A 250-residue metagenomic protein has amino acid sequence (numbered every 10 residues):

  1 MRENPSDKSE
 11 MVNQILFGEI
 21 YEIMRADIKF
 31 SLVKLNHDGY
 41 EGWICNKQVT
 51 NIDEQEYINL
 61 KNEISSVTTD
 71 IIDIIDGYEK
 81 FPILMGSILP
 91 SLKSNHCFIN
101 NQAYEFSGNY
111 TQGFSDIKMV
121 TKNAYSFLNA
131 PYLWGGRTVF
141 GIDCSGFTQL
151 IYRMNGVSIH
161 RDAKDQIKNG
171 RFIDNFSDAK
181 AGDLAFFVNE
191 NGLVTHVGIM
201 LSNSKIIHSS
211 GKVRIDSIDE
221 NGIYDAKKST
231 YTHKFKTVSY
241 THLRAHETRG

Functional and structural regions predicted by a protein language model:
M1, I58-D70, R153-Q166: Short, basic/aromatic beta-hairpin or loop at an interaction surface
M1-F17, E63-I88: Beta-loop motif signature
Q14-I15, E19-W43, K80-N109: SH3/SH3-like beta-barrel superfamily modules
L35-I64, H96-K122: Boundary regions of SH3-family modules and the immediately adjacent low-complexity/disordered segments in eukaryotic
Y110, Y132-T138: Second-shell loop/turn segments in exported
A124, G136-N155: Active-site nucleophilic cysteine motif
V157-I215, N221: ...with weaker cross-activation on analogous glycine-rich loops/strands in unrelated enzymes
T241-T248: Conserved small/polar residues in nucleotide/adenosyl-binding loops
